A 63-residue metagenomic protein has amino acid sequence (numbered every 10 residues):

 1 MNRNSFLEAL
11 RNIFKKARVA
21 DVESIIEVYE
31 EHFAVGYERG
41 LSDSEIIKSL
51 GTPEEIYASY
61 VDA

Functional and structural regions predicted by a protein language model:
M1-I25: N-terminal leader/propeptide segments of preproteins
I13-K16, G36, A63: Conserved, well-folded catalytic cores of nucleic-acid-processing and energy-transducing macromolecular machines
V22, I26, L50-P53: Short linear sequence motifs
I25-Y37: Amphipathic alpha-helical segments that form the core helices of the histone-fold
E38-A63: Cytosolic juxtamembrane regions of integral membrane proteins
